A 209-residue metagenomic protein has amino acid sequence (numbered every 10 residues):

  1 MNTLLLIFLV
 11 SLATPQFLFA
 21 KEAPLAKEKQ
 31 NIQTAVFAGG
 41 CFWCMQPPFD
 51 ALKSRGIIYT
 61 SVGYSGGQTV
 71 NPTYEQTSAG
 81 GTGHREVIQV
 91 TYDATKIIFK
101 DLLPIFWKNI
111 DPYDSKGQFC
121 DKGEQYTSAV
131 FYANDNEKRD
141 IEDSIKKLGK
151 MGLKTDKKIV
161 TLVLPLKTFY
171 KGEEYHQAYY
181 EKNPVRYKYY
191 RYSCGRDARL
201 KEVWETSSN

Functional and structural regions predicted by a protein language model:
M1-N2: N-terminal hydrophobic targeting signals that begin at the initiator methionine
L5-Q16: Bacterial N-terminal signal peptides
F17-N209: Flexible coil/turn and secondary-structure edge motifs
